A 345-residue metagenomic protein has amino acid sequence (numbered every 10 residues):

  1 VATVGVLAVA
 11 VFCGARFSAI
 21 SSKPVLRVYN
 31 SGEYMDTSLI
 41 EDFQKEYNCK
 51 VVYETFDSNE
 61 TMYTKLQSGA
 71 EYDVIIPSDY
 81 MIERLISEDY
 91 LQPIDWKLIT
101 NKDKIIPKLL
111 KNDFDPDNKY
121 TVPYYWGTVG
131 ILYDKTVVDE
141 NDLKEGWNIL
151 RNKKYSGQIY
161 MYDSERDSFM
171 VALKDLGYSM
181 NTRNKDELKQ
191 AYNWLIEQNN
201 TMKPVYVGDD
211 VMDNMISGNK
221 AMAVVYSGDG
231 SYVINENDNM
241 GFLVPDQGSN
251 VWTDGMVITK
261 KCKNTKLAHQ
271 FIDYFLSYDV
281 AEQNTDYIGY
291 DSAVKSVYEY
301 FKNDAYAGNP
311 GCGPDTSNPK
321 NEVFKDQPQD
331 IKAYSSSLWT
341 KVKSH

Functional and structural regions predicted by a protein language model:
A2-C13: Hydrophobic membrane-insertion alpha-helices, especially the h-region of bacterial N-terminal signal peptides
F12-E88, K97: Early extracytoplasmic/lumenal segment of secretory-pathway proteins
L66, E71, I76-N219: Extracytoplasmic ligand-binding site segments that recognize negatively charged/polar headgroups
M81-R84, I216-S217, M222-N239: A ligand-binding cleft/hinge motif common to bilobed small-molecule-binding domains
I86-I94, D115-K119, Y232-V244, Y306-G308: Ligand-binding "clamshell"
K189-Q198, E236-K260: Periplasmic-binding protein-like
T259-P319: Mature extracytoplasmic/periplasmic domains
T316-H345: Conserved C-terminal helix/tail region of periplasmic/extracytoplasmic solute-binding proteins
